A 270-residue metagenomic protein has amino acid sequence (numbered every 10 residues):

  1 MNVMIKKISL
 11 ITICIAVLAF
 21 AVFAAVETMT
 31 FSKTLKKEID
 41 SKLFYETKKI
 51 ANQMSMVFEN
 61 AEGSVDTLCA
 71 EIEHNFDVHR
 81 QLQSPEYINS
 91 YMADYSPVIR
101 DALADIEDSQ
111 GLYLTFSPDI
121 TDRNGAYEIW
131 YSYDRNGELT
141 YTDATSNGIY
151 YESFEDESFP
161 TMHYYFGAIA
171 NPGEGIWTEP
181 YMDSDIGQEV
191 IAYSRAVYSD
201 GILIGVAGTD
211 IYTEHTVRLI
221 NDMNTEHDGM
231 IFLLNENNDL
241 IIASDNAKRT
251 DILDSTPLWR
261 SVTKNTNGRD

Functional and structural regions predicted by a protein language model:
K6-T12, A19-A93, D101-A104, D108 (+1 more regions): Juxtamembrane extracytoplasmic/periplasmic/luminal helical "stalk" adjacent to the first N-terminal
P97-I106, G167, R218-M223, N265: Amphipathic alpha-helical regulatory segments at dimerization interfaces that relay allosteric signals between sensory
A102-E174, P180-G187, D239-R260: Extracellular/periplasmic ligand-sensing ectodomains of membrane signal-transduction proteins
E128, A192-Y193, D228-M230: Short loop/turn microsegments at loop-to-beta-strand junctions
G175-P180, T266-D270: PAS and PAS-like sensory modules
I186-N224, E236, I242: Conserved beta-strands of PAS-like sensory domains
E214-D270: Intrinsic low-complexity, intrinsically disordered coil/linker regions enriched in small/polar and charged residues
